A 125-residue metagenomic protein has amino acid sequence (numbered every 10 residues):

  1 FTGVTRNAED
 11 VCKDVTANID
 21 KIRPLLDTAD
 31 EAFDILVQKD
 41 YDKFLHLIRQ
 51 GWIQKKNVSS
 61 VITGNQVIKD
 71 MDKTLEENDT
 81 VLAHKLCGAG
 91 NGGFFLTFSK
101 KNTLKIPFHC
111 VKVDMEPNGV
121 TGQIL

Functional and structural regions predicted by a protein language model:
F1-A89, L96-L125: C-terminal nucleotide
